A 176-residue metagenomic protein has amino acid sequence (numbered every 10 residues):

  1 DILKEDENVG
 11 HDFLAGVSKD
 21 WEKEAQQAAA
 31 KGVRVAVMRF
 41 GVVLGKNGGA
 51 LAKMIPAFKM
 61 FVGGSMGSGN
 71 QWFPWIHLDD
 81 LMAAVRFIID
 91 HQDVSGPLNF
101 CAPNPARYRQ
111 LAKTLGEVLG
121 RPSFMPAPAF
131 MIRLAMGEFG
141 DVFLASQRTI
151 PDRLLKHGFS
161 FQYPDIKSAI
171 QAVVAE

Functional and structural regions predicted by a protein language model:
D1-V37: Catalytic helix-loop patch of NAD(P)-dependent Rossmann-fold dehydrogenases
N8-L14, G41-G48, S68-L78, I89: Glycine-rich "substrate-gating" loop/helix at the edge of Rossmann-like oxidoreductase active sites
S18-K19, K31-V33, L44-K53, I88-L98: Glycine/proline-rich active-site loop of Rossmann-fold NAD(P)-dependent oxidoreductases
Q26, I55-G64, Q71-P105: Alpha-helical substrate-binding/gating segment
K53-W75, E117-S146: Alpha-helical membrane-targeting segments
L81, V85, F100, L111 (+2 more regions): Non-catalytic, hydrophobic alpha-helical segments
H91-E138, Q171-E176: Mid/C-terminal beta-alpha module of Rossmann-like enzyme folds, strongest in SDR-family dehydrogenases/epimerases
D141-E176: C-terminal amphipathic/interface module of NAD(P)-dependent oxidoreductases and related NAD-binding regulators
